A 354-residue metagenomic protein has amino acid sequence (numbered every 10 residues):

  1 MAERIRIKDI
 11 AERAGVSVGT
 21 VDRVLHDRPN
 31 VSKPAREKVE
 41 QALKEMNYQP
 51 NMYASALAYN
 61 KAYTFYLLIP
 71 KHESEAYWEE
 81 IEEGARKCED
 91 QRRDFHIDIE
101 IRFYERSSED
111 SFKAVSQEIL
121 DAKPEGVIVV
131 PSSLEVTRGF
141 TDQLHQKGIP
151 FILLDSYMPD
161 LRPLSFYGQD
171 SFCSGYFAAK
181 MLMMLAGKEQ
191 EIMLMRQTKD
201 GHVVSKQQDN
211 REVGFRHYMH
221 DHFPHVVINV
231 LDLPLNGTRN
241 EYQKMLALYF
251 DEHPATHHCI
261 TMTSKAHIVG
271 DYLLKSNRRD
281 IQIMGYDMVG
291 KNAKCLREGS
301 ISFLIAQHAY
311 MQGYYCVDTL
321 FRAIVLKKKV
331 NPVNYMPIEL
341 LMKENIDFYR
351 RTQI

Functional and structural regions predicted by a protein language model:
M1-N60: N-terminal helix-turn-helix DNA-binding module of bacterial transcription factors
A42, M46, H202-V203, M219 (+1 more regions): Hinge/cleft segment of the Venus flytrap/periplasmic-binding protein
N51-K113: Amphipathic helical "hinge" segments at domain boundaries
P70-E79, E100-S111, G168-S174, R196-G214 (+4 more regions): Hinge/beta->alpha junction and helix N-cap segments in small-molecule ligand-binding domains
G126, G148-I152, S165, E191 (+1 more regions): Proline-centered loop/turn at the N-terminus of a beta-strand
V127-H145, N229-K291: Hydrophobic alpha-helical
V136-C173, V289-R297: Flexible loop/hinge segments that line or gate small-molecule binding clefts
F166-M193, Y242, H308-V325: Hydrophobic alpha-helical segments within soluble ligand-binding/sensing domains
